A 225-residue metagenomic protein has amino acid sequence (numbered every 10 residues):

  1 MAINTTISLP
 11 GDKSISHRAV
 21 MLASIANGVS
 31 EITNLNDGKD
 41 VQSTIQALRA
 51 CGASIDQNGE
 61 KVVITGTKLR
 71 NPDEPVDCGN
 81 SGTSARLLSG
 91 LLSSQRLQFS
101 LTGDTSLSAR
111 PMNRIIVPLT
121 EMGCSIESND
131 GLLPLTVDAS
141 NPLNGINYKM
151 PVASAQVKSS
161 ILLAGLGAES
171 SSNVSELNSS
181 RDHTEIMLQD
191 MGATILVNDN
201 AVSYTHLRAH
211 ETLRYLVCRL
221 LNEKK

Functional and structural regions predicted by a protein language model:
M1-R208, R219: Structural preference for solvent-exposed beta-strand-turn elements and adjacent flexible terminal/loop segments within
T205-T212, K224-K225: Conserved small/polar residues in nucleotide/adenosyl-binding loops
V217-K224: Hydrophobic alpha-helical segments, chiefly the membrane-spanning helices and signal/signal-anchor peptides
